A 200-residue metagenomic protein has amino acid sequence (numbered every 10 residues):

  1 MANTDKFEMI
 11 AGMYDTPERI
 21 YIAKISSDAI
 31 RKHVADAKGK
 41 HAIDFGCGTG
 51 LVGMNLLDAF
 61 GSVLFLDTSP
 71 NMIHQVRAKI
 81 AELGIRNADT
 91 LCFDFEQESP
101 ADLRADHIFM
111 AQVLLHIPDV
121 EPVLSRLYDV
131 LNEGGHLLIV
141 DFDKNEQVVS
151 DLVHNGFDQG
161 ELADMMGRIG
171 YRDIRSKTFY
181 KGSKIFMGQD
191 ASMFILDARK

Functional and structural regions predicted by a protein language model:
M1-A37, Q75: Conserved class I S-adenosyl-L-methionine
I43-Q97: Class I SAM-dependent methyltransferase SAM/SAH-binding core
F109: A conserved beta-strand element that flanks and buttresses the S-adenosyl-L-methionine
Q112-V113: Short catalytic micro-motifs in class I SAM-dependent methyltransferases
E121-E133: A short glycine-rich, Lys/Arg-flanked "PGG" loop and its adjoining helix->strand segment in the class I
L138-A163: Conserved class I S-adenosyl-L-methionine
Y171-G182: Conserved S-adenosyl-L-methionine
G182-K200: Core SAM-dependent methyltransferase catalytic element
